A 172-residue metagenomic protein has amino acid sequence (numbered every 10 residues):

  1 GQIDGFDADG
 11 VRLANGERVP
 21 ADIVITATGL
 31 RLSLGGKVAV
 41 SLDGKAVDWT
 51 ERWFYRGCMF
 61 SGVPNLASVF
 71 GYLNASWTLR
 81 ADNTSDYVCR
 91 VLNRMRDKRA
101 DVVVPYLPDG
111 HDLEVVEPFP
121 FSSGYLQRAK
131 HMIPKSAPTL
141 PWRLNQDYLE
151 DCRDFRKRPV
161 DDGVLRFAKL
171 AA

Functional and structural regions predicted by a protein language model:
G1-F6: A conserved beta-strand/loop element that lines the FAD pocket in flavoprotein oxidoreductases
D9, D22, P64: Conserved acidic residues
A14-I23, A27: Core beta-strand elements of the Rossmann-like FAD/NAD(P) dinucleotide-binding domain in flavoenzyme oxidoreductases
G16, G44-A46: Detector for glycine-centered tight turns/loop "hinges" at secondary-structure junctions
T26-D43: Flavin (primarily FAD) binding-site architecture
W49-Y55: Alpha-helical scaffolding within the catalytic cores of extracellular/periplasmic polymer-degrading hydrolases
F54, N65-A172: C-terminal, flexible cofactor-proximal segment of oxidoreductases
R56-G62: Short glycine/proline-enriched loop/turn "hinge" motifs that connect secondary-structure elements and lie
